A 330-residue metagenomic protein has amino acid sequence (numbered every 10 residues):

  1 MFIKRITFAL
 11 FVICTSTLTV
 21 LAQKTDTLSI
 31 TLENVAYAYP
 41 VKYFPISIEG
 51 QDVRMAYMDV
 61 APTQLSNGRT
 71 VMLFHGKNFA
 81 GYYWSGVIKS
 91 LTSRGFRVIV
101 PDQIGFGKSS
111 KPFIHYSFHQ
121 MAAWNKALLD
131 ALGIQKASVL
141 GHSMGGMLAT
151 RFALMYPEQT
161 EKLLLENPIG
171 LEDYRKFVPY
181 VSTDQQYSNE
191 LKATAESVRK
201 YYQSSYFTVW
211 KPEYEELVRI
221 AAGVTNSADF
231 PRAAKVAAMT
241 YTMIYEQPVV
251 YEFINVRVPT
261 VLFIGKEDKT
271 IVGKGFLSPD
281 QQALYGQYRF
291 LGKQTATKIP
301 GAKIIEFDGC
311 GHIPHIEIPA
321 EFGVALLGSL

Functional and structural regions predicted by a protein language model:
F2-I6, C14-R69, S93-F96, Q287-Q294 (+2 more regions): Alpha/beta-hydrolase fold catalytic core
K42, Y82, P101-F118, Y174: Glycine-rich "HGGG/HGxG" loop immediately N-terminal to the catalytic nucleophile of the alpha/beta-hydrolase
E49, V53, M58-K108, A325: Conserved HGGG/HGGXW glycine-rich cap/lid loop of the alpha/beta-hydrolase fold
H119-A137: Conserved acidic catalytic loop of the alpha/beta-hydrolase fold
G141, G145, A149: Gly/Ala-rich beta-loop-alpha elbow adjacent to hydrolase catalytic centers
T150-L154, L163-A193: Flexible "cap/lid" loop of the alpha/beta hydrolase fold
N226-T297: Conserved serine/cysteine hydrolase catalytic core
C310-I318: Catalytic histidine-centered segment of alpha/beta-hydrolase-like enzymes
